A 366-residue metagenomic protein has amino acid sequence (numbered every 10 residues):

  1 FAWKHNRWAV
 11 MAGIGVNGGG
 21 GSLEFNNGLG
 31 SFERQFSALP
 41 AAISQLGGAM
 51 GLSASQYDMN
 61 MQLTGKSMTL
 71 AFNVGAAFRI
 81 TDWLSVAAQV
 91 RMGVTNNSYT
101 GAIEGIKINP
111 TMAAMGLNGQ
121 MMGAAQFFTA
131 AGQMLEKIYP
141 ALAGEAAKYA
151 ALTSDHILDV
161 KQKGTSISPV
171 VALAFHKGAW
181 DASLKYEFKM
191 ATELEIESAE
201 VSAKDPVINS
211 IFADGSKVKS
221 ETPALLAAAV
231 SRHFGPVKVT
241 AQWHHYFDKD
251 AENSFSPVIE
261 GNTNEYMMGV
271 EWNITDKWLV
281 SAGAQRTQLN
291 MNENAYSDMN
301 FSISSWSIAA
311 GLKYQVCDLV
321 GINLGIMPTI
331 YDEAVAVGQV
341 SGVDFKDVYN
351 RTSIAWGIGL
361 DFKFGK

Functional and structural regions predicted by a protein language model:
A2-K366: Outer-membrane beta-barrel porins/channels
